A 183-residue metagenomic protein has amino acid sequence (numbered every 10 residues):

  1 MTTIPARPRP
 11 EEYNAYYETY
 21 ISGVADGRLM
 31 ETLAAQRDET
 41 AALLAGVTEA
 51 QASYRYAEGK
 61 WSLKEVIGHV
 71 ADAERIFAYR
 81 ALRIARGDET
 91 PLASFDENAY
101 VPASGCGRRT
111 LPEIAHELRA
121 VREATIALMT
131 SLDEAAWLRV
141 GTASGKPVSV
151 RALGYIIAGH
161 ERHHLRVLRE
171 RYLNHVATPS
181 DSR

Functional and structural regions predicted by a protein language model:
M1-T19, S53-E97, E123-A127, E134 (+1 more regions): Short, contiguous alpha-helical
T3-A6, N14-E18, R28-M30, L43-A45 (+1 more regions): Short acidic/polar alpha-helix capping motifs at helix-coil junctions
I21-E31, G87, R108-H116, A152: Solvent-exposed interaction patches of small proteins and small membrane subunits
I21-Y56: Short, contiguous, helix-prone interaction/anchoring segments in small proteins
V24-A25, Q51, V66, A103 (+2 more regions): Residue-level detector of alpha-helix boundaries and kinks
D26, L33-R37, G59-L63, V70 (+3 more regions): Hydrophobic alpha-helical segments and helix-packing faces
R28-A35, E117, G145, I156: Short, contiguous, pocket-lining structural segments that sit at or immediately flank catalytic/ligand-binding sites
T32-L43, A99-L138: Acidic/histidine-rich alpha-helical segments that form the ligand environment of transition-metal centers
